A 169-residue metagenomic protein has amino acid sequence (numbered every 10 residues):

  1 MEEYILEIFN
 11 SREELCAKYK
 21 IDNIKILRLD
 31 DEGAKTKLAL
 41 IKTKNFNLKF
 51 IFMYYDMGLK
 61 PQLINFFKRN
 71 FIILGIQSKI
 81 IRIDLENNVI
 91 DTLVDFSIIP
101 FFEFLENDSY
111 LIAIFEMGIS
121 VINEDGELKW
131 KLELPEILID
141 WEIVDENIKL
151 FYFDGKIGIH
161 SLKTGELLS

Functional and structural regions predicted by a protein language model:
E2-D30, I51-R69, D95-D108, L134-N147: Repeated scaffold domains used in trafficking and secretory/extracellular systems, primarily beta-propellers
I5, I143-S169: Acidic, small-residue rich beta-repeat scaffolds with periodic aromatic anchors
L40-M57, V89-P100, E127-L134, L168-S169: Aromatic (tryptophan-biased) beta-strands that constitute blades/sheets of beta-rich domains
K44-I90: A glycine-rich, hydrophobic loop/mini-helix early in the fold
K68, I76-S78, E86, N107 (+4 more regions): Short loop/turn segments that connect beta-strands within the blades of beta-propeller domains, predominantly WD40
I72-I73, Y110-I112, K149: Conserved beta-propeller blade signature
I81, S120-V121, G158: WD40 beta-propeller blade core
L85-N88, N123-E127, L162-T164: Short loop/turn segments that connect beta-strands within beta-propeller blades
